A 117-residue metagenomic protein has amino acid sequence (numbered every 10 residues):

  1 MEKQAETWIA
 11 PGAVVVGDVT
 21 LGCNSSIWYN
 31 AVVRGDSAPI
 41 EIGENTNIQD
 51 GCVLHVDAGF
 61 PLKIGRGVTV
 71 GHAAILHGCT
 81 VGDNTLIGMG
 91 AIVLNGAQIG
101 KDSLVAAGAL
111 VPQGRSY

Functional and structural regions predicted by a protein language model:
A5, A10-P11, V16-G17, G22-C23 (+13 more regions): Left-handed beta-helix
P39: Phosphate/pyrophosphate-binding betaalpha-module
R115-Y117: Short, charge-rich, low-complexity interaction segments located in flexible loops at or near secondary-structure
